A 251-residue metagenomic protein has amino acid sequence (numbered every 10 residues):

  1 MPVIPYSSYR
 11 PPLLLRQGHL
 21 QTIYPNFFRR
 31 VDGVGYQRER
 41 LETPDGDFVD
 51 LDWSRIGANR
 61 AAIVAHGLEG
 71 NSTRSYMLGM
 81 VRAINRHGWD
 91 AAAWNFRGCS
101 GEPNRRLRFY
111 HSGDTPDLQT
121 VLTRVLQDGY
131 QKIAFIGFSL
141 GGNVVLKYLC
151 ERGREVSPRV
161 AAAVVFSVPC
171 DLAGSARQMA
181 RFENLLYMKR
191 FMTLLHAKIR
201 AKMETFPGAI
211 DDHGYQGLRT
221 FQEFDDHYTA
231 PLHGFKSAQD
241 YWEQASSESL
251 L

Functional and structural regions predicted by a protein language model:
M1-R29: N-terminal presequences and immediately downstream first alpha-helices
G18-I56: N-terminal cap/lid segment of alpha/beta-hydrolase-fold proteins
N59-G67: Short beta-strand element of the alpha/beta-hydrolase
T73, V81-R105: Conserved alpha/beta-hydrolase
C99-A134: Catalytic nucleophile-loop/oxyanion-hole region of alpha/beta-hydrolase and closely related hydrolase-like folds
G129-H233: Alpha/beta-hydrolase-fold enzymes
H227-L250: Active-site nucleophile elbow and catalytic-triad environment of alpha/beta-hydrolase enzymes
